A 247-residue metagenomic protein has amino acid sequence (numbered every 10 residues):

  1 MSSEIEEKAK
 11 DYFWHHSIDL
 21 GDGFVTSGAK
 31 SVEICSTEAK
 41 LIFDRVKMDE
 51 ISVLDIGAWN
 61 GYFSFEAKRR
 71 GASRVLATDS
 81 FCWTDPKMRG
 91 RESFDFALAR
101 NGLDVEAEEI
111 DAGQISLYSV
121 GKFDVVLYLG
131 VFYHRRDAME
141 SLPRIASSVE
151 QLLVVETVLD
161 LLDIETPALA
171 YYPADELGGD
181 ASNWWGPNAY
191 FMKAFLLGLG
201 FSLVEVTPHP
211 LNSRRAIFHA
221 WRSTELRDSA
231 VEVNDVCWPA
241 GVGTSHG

Functional and structural regions predicted by a protein language model:
K30-D49: Conserved alpha-helix/loop element of class I SAM-dependent methyltransferases that forms part of the SAM/SAH-binding
I51-W59: Conserved class I S-adenosyl-L-methionine
Y62-E109: Class I SAM-dependent methyltransferase SAM/SAH-binding core
D124-D137: A short SAM/SAH-binding and catalytic strip from SAM-dependent methyltransferases
H134-S148: A short, conserved alpha-helix within the catalytic core of class I
E150-L162: Conserved beta-strand signature within the Rossmann-like core of class I S-adenosyl-L-methionine
D160-N183: Short, glycine-/aromatic-enriched active-site segment of Class I SAM-dependent methyltransferases
S182-G200: Short alpha-helix
